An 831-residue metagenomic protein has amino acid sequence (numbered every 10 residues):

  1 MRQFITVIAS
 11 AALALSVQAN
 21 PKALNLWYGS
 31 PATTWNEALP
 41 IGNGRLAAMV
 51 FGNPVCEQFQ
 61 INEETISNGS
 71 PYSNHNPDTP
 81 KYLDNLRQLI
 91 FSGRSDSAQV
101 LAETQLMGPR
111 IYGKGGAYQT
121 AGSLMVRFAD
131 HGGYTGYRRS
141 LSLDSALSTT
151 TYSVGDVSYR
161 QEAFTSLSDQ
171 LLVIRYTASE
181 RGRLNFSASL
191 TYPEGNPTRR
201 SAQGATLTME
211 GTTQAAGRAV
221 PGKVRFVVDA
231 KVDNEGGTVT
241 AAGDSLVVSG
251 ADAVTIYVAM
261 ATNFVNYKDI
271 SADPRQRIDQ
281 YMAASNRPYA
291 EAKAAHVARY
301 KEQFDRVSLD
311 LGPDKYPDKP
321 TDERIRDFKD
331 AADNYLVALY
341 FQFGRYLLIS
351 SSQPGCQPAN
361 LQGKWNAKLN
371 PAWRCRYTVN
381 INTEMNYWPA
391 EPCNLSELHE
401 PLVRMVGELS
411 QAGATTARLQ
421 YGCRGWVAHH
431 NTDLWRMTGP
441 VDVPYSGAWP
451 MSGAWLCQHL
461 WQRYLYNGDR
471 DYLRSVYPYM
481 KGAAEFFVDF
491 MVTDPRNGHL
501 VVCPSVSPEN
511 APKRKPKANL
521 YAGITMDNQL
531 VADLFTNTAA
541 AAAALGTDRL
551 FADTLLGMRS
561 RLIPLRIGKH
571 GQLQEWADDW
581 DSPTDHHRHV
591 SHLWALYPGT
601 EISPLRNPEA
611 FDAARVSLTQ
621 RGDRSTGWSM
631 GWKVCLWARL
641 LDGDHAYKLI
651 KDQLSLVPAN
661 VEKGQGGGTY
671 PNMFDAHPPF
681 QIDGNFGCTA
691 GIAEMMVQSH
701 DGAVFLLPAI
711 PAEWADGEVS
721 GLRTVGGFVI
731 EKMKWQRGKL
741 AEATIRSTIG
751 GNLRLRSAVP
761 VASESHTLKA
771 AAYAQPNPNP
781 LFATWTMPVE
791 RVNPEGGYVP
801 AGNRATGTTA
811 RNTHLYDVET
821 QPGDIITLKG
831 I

Functional and structural regions predicted by a protein language model:
R2-S10: Sec-dependent signal peptide recognition, specifically the positively charged N-region followed immediately by
S10-Q18: Hydrophobic h-region of N-terminal signal peptides that target proteins for export in Gram-negative bacteria
N20-Y445, M451, Q462-Y464, K481-A484 (+10 more regions): Aromatic-residue-lined binding/catalytic grooves and analogous aromatic/hydrophobic interfacial grooves in multimeric
M107, I111-G133, I682-E731: Catalytic cores of secreted or luminal carbohydrate-active enzymes
G363, A367, L500-V502, N510 (+2 more regions): C-terminal catalytic domain of Rieske-type non-heme iron oxygenases
N382, W449-R463, Y472-D489, S629 (+2 more regions): Extended, hydrophobic alpha-helical segments in both membrane/secreted and soluble proteins
W388-E391, Q458-L465, D533-A540, T600 (+2 more regions): Short glycine/serine- and small hydrophobic-enriched flexible loop segments
G482, F486-A541: Acidic/histidine-rich catalytic neighborhood
